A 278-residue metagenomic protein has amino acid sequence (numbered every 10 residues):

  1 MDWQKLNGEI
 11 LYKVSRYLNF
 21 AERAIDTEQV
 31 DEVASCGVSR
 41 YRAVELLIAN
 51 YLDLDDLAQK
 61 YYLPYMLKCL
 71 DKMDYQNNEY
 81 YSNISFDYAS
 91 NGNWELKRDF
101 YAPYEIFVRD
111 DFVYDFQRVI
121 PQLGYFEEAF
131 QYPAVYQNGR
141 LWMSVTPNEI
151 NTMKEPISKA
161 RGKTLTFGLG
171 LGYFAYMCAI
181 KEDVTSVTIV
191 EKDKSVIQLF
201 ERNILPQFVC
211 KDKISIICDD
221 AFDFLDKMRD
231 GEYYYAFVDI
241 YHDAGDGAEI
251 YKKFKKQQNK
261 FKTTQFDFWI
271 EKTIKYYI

Functional and structural regions predicted by a protein language model:
M1-F126: N-terminal auxiliary segments of SAM/dcSAM-dependent transferases
A129-P133, P147-K163: Conserved alpha-helix/loop element of class I SAM-dependent methyltransferases that forms part of the SAM/SAH-binding
R161-G172: Conserved class I S-adenosyl-L-methionine
L171-D183: Conserved SAM-binding loop of SAM-dependent methyltransferases across substrates and taxa, primarily the Class I
S186-E191: Conserved SAM-binding motif I beta-strand of class I
D193-E232, D243: S-adenosyl-L-methionine
F237: A conserved beta-strand element that flanks and buttresses the S-adenosyl-L-methionine
H242-I278: C-terminal substrate-binding/active-site "lid" region of AdoMet-derived donor-dependent transferases
